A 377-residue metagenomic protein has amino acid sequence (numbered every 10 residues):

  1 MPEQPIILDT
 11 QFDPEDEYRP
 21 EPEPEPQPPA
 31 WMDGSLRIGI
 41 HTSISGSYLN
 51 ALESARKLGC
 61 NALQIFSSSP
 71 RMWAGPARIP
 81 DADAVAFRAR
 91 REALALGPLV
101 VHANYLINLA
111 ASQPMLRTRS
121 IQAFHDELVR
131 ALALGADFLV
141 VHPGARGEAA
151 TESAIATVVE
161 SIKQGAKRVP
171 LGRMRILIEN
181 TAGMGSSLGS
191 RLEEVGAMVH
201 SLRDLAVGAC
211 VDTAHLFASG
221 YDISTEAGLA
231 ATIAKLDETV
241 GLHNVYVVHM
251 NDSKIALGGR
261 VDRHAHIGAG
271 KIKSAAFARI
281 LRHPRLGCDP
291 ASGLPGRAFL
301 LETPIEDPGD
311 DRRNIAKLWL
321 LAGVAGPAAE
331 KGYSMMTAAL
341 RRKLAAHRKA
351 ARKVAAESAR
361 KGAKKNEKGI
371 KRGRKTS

Functional and structural regions predicted by a protein language model:
M1-A103, I107, A111-D126, A328-S377: N-terminal pre-domain/capping segments
P2-E3, Y18, G196-T213, F217-S377: Histidine-acidic metal/acid-base catalytic patches
W31, E53-C60, I79-V100, E127-G135 (+4 more regions): Acidic (Asp/Glu)-rich catalytic clusters
H41-S45, S68-P70, N104-L106, G144-R146 (+4 more regions): Active-site beta-loop-alpha junctions enriched in small/polar residues
I44-N50, P70-A82, L109-A110, R146-A149 (+3 more regions): Acidic-and-aromatic substrate-binding clefts and catalytic sites of carbohydrate-active enzymes
G46, L109-A209: Active-site acidic/histidine proton-transfer and metal-coordination neighborhood in alpha/beta enzyme cores
L52, A84-R88, F124, L128 (+5 more regions): Generic structural signal for well-ordered alpha-helices, preferentially at hydrophobic/aromatic core positions
A55, H102, S120, A131 (+5 more regions): Conserved, mostly hydrophobic/aromatic
